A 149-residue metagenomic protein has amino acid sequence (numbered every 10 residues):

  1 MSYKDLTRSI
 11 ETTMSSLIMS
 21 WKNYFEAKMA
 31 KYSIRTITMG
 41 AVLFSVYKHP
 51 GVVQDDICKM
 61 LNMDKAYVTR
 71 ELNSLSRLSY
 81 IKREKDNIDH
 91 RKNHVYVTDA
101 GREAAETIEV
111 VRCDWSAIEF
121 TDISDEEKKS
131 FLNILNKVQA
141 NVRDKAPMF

Functional and structural regions predicted by a protein language model:
M1-S2, D125-F149: C-terminal regulatory/oligomerization modules of transcriptional regulators
M1-Y32: N-terminal leader segment of winged-helix/HTH proteins
E11-T12, I34-F44: Short alpha-helical elements of helix-turn-helix
I18, F44-K48, E109, N136: Short, locally clustered residues in the helix-turn-helix/winged-helix DNA-binding domain
Y24, G40-Y47, E103, S130: Pre-recognition alpha-helix immediately N-terminal to the DNA-recognition helix within helix-turn-helix or winged-helix
H49-V53: Short capping segments at the starts of secondary-structure elements
C58: The alpha-helix within a helix-turn-helix
N73-N133: Charged, amphipathic alpha-helical coiled-coil/dimerization segments
